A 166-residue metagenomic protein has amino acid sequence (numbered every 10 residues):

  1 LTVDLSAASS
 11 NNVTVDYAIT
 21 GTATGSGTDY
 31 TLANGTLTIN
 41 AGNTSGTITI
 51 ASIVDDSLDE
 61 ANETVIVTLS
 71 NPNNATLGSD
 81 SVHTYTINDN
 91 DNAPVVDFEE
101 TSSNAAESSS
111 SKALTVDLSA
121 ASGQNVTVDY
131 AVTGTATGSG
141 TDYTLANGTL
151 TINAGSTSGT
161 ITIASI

Functional and structural regions predicted by a protein language model:
L1-I166: Short boundary segments that mark the start of a structured unit
